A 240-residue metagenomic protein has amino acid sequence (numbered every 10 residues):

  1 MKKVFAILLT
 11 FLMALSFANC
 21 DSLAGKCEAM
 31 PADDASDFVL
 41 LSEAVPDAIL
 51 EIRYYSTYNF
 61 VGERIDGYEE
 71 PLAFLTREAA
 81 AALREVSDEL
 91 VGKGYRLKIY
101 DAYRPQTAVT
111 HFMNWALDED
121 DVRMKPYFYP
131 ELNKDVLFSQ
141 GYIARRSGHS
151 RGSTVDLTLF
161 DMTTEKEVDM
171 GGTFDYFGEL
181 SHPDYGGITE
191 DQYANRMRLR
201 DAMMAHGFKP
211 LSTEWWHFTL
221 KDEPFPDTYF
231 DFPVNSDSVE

Functional and structural regions predicted by a protein language model:
M1-V4: Positively charged n-region of N-terminal signal peptides that target proteins for export
A6-I7, D88: General helical structural elements
D21-A102, V109-T213, D222-E240: Extracytoplasmic cell-surface/polysaccharide-interacting catalytic and binding patches
F218: Conserved metal-phosphate-binding beta-hairpin within the catalytic cores of diverse ATP-dependent phosphoryl-transfer
